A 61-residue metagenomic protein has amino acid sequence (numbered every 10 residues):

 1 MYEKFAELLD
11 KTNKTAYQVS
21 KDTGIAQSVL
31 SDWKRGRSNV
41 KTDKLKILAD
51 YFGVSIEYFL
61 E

Functional and structural regions predicted by a protein language model:
M1-T15: A short, Lys/Arg-rich alpha-helix, primarily the initiator
L9, S20, A49: The alpha-helix within a helix-turn-helix
A16, Q27, T42-L45: Helix-turn-helix DNA-binding elements, focusing on the entry/boundary residues of the two helices that contact DNA
Q18, V29, Y58: Residues in the helix-turn-helix
I25-N39: Recognition helix of helix-turn-helix/homeodomain-like DNA-binding domains that insert into the DNA major groove
D43-Y58: DNA major-groove recognition helix of helix-turn-helix/homeodomain DNA-binding modules
E61: Phosphate-coordinating loops and pocket residues in cytosolic domains that bind phosphorylated ligands
